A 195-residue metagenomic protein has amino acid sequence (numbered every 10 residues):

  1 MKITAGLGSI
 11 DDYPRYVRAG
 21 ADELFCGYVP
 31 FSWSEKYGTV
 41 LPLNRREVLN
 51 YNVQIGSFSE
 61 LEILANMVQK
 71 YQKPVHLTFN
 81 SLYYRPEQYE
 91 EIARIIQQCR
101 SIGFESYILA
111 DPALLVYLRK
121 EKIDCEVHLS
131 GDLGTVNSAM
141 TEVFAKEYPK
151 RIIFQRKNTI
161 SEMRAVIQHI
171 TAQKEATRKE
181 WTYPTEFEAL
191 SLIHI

Functional and structural regions predicted by a protein language model:
M1-F31, K36: N-terminal basic/disordered segments at the start of proteins
I3-G6, L24-C26, V75-F79, Y107-L109 (+3 more regions): Hydrophobic faces of well-ordered beta-strands that scaffold small-molecule active sites in alpha/beta enzyme cores
I10-D22, E60-M67, Q168-W181: Short amphipathic alpha-helices and their capping/turn segments at secondary-structure boundaries
D12, P30-F31, L43-E121, E126-S138: Active-site beta->alpha loop and helix N-cap motifs at the rims of alpha/beta catalytic domains
Y16, D111, F144, A189: Conserved, mostly hydrophobic/aromatic
W33-T39, A110-K122, K157-K174: Active-site-adjacent beta->alpha loops and helix N-cap segments on the catalytic face of soluble alpha/beta enzymes
I193-I195: Conserved small/polar residues in nucleotide/adenosyl-binding loops
